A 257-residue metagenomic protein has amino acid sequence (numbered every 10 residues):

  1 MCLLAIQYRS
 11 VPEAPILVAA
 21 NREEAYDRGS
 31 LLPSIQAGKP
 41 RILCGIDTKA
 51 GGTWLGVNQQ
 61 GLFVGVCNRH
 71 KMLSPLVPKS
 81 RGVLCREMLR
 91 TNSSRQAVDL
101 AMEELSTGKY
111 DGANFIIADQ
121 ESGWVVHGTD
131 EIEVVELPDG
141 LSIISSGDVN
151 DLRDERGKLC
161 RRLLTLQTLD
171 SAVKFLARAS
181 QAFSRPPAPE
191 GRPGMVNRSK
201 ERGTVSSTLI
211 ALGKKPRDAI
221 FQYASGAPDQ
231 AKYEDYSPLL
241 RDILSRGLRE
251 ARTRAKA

Functional and structural regions predicted by a protein language model:
M1-A257: N-terminal nucleophile
